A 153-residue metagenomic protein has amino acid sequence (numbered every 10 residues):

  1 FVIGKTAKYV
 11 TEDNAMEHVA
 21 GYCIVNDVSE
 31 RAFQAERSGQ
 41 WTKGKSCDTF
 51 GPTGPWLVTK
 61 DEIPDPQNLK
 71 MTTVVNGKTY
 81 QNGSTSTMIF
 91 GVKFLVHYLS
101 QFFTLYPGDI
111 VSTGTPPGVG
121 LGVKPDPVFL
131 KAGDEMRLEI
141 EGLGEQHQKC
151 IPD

Functional and structural regions predicted by a protein language model:
F1-K5, C23-V28, L57, V75: Short, structured patches in soluble enzyme cores that scaffold and shape functional sites
T6-A7, E145: Structural motif
A7-E12, V58-E62: Short helix-to-loop capping/linker segments positioned immediately adjacent to catalytic or ligand/cofactor-binding
V10-Y22: N-terminal accessory regions of nucleic-acid-interacting proteins
R31-D153: Catalytic-pocket segment enriched in acidic/His residues
